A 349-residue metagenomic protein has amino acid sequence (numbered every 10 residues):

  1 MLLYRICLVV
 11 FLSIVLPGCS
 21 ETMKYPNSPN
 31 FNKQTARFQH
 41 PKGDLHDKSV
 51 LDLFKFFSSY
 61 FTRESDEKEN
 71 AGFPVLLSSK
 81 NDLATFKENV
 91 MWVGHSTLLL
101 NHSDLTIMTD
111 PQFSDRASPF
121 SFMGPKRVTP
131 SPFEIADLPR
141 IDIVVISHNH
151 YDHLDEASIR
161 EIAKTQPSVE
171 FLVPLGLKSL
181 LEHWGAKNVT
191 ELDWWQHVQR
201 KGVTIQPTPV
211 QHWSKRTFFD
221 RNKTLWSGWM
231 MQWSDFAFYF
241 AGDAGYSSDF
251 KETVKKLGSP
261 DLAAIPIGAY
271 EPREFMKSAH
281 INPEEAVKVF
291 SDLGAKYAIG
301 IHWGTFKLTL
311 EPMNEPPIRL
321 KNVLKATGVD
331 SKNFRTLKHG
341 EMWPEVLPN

Functional and structural regions predicted by a protein language model:
M1-C7: Bacterial N-terminal signal peptides that target proteins for export
C7-V15: Bacterial N-terminal signal peptides
L12, C19-G124, S131-D137, Q232-G242 (+2 more regions): Metallo-beta-lactamase
S20-K42, I135-L138, I143, H150 (+5 more regions): Cap/insert and terminal regions of metallo-dependent hydrolase folds
S65-T85, P174-F236, R319-L347: Metallo-beta-lactamase
L98-N101, Q199-D261, K277, I281-E285: Catalytic core of the metallo-beta-lactamase
F113-P130, W213-R221, E271-H280: Acidic/histidine-rich helix-loop elements that form or flank divalent-metal/phosphate-binding sites at the catalytic
F113-S121, P132-H197, T208-P209: Active-site HxH/HxHxD metal-binding segment of metal-dependent hydrolases
